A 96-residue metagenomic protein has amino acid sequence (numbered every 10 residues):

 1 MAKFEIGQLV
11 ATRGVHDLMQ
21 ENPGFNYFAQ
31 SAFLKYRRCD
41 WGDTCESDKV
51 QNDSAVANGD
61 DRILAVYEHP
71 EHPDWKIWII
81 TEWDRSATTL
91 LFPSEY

Functional and structural regions predicted by a protein language model:
M1-A65: Compact soluble domain cores
A57-Y96: Short, compact, well-ordered microdomains
